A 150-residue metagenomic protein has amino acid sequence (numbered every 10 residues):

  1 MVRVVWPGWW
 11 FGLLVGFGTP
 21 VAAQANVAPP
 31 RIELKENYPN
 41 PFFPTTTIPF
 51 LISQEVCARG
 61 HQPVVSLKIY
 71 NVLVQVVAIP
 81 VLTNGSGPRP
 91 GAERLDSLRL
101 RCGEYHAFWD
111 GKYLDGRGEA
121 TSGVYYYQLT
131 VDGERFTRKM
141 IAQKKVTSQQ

Functional and structural regions predicted by a protein language model:
V2-P29, I79, P88: Short, compositionally biased serine/threonine- and acidic-rich segments at solvent-exposed termini, linkers, or domain
Q24-Q150: Short loop/turn motifs at secondary-structure boundaries
